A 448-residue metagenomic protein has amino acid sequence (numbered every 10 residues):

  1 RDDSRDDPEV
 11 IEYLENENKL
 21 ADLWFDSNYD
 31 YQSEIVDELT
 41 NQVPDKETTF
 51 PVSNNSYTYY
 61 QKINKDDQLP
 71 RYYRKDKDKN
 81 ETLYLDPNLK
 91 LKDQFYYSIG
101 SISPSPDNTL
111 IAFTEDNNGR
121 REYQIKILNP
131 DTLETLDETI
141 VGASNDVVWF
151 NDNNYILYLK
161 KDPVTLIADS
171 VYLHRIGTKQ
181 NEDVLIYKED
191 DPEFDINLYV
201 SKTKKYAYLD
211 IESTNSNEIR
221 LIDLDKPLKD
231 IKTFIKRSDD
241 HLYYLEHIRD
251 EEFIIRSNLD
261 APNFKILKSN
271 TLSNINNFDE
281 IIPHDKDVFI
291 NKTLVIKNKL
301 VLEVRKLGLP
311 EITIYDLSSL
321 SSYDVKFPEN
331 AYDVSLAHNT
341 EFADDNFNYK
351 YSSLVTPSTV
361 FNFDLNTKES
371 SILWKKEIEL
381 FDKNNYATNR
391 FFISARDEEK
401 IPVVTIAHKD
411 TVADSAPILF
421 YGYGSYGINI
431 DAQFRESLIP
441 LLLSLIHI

Functional and structural regions predicted by a protein language model:
R1-P8, D22-K46, D78-S98, N118-R120 (+7 more regions): Multi-bladed beta-propeller domains
P44-Q61, D93-T114, V141-L159, D191-D210 (+5 more regions): Conserved beta-propeller blade repeats
T49-V52, K204, V334-H447: Serine-hydrolase catalytic core recognition
N54-Y73, E251-N258, N263-F264, A343-L373: Structured, non-catalytic alpha/beta "coupling" segments that mediate domain-domain communication and provide generic
I63, R74-K75, S101, L110 (+3 more regions): Beta-sandwich/jelly-roll carbohydrate-recognition scaffolds of carbohydrate-active enzymes
I63-P70, L91-Y96, E115-Q124, T139-G142 (+7 more regions): A flexible loop/linker signature enriched in serine peptidases of the S9 family
Y73-R74, I127, L173, L221 (+4 more regions): Conserved blade-register residue in beta-propeller folds
K297-S353, S358: C-terminal structured "cap/appendage" subdomains that terminate the fold
